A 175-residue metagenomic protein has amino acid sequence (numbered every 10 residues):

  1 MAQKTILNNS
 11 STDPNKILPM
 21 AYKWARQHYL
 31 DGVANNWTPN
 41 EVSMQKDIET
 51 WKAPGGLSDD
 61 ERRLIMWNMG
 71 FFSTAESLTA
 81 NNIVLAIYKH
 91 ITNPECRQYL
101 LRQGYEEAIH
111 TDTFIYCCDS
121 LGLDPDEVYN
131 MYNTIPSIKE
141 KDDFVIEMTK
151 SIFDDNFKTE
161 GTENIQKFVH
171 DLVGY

Functional and structural regions predicted by a protein language model:
A2-Y175: Non-heme di-metal
